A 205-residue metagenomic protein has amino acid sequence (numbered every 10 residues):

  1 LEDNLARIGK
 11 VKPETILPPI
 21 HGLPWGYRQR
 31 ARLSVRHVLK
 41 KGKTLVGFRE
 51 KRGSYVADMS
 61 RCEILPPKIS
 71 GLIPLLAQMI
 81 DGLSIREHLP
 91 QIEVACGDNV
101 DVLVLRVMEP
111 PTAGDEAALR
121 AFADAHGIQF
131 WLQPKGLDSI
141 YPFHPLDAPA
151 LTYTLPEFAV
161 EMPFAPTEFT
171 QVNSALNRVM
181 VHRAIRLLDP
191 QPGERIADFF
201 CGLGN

Functional and structural regions predicted by a protein language model:
L1-N205: Accessory RNA-recognition modules of RNA-modification enzymes
